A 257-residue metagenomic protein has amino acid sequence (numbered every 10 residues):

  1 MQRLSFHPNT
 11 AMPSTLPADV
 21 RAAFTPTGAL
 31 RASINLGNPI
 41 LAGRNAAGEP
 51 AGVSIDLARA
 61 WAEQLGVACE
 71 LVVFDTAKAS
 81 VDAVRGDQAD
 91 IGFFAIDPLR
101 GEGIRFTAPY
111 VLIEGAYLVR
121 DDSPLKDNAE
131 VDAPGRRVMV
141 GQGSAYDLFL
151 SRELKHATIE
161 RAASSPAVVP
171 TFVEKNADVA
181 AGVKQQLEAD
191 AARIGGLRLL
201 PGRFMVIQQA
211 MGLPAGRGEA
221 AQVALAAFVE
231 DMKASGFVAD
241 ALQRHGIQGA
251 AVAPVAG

Functional and structural regions predicted by a protein language model:
M1-V72, A79, A234, A239-G257: N-terminal hydrophobic or amphipathic helices and topogenic motifs
A29-N35, A51, A129-Y146, T158-I159: Short loop->beta-strand "edge-of-pocket" segments that line small-molecule binding or catalytic clefts across diverse
L30-R31, A89-I91, D178-V179, R198 (+1 more regions): Short, Asp-centered acidic motifs that coordinate Mg2+ and/or phosphate in catalytic or ligand-binding sites
S33-N38, V73-A77, D87-L99, D121 (+4 more regions): Beta->alpha turn/N-cap motifs
L36, L112-D122, K184, E188-E230 (+1 more regions): Periplasmic-binding protein-like
A42-A46, A58-A68, T107-A108, D132-P134 (+4 more regions): Ligand-binding cleft/hinge of the Venus flytrap
I55, R59, E63, A68-D132 (+1 more regions): Acidic, polar ligand-binding/catalytic clefts
L57-A58, A79-A83, A167-T171, A177 (+1 more regions): Short, hydrophobic alpha-helical packing/hinge segments within bilobed ligand-binding/sensory domains
